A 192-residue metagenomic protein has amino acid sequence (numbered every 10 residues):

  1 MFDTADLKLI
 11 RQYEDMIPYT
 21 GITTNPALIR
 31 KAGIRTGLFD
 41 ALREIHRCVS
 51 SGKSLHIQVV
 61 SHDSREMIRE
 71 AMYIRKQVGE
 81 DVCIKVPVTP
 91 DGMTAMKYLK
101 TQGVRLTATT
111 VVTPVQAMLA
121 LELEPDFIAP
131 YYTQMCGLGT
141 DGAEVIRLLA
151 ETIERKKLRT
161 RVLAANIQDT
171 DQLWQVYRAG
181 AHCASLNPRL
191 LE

Functional and structural regions predicted by a protein language model:
F2-D6, S61-R65, V86-P90, A108-V115 (+1 more regions): Glycine-rich beta-to-alpha transition loops that act as phosphate-gripper elements at the mouths of alpha/beta enzyme
D3-I10, D15-P18, T24-Y98, Q102 (+1 more regions): Active-site beta->alpha loop and helix N-cap motifs at the rims of alpha/beta catalytic domains
K8-M16, E66-E70, A95, T113-L123 (+1 more regions): Catalytic cores of alpha/beta
M16-G21, V78-E80, Y98-T107, E122-A129 (+1 more regions): Glycine-enriched alpha-helix->loop->beta-strand junction motifs that scaffold or abut catalytic
G21, P26-K31, T110, F127-L138 (+1 more regions): Glycine-rich phosphate-binding active-site loops on the catalytic face of alpha/beta enzymes
C48, G52, Q77, L149-T152 (+3 more regions): Change "in soluble alpha/beta enzymes" to "in soluble alpha/beta proteins
T110-V145, T152: Histidine/lysine/aspartate-rich catalytic loop segments that bind and position anionic ligands
I153-E192: C-terminal alpha-helical cap/extension of soluble enzyme domains
